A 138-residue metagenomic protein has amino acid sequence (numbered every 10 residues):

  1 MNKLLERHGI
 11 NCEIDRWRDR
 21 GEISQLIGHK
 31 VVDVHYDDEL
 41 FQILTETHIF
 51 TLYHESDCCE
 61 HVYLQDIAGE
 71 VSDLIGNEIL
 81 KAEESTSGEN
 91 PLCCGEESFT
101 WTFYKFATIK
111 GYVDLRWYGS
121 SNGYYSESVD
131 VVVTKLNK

Functional and structural regions predicted by a protein language model:
M1-K138: Surface-exposed, interaction-prone regions used to assemble/regulate multi-protein complexes
